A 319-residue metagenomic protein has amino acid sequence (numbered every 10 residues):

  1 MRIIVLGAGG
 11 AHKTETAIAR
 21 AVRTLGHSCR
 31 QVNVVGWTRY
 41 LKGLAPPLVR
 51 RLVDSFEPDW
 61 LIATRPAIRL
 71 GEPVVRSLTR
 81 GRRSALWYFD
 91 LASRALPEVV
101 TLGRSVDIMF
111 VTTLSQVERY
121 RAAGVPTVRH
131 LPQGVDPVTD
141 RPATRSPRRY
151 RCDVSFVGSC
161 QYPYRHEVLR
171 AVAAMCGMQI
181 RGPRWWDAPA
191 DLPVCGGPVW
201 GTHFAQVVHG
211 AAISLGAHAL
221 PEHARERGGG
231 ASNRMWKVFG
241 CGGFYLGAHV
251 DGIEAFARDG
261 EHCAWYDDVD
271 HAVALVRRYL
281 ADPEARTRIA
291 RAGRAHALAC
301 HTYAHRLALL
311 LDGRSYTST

Functional and structural regions predicted by a protein language model:
M1-F56, A63-V74, E98, R104-D259: Nucleotide-sugar donor-binding catalytic core of glycosyltransferases
L25, A281-L311: A charged, aromatic-enriched C-terminal amphipathic alpha-helix characteristic of glycosyltransferases across folds
S77-L91: Active-site proximal beta-strand in glycosyltransferases
C263-V269, R278-P283: Conserved acidic donor-binding segment of nucleotide-sugar-dependent glycosyltransferases
A272: Catalytic phosphate/metal-binding cores of nucleic-acid and nucleotide-processing enzymes, i.e., regions that mediate
L275: Short amphipathic alpha-helices within nucleic acid-binding modules
R314-T319: Generic C-terminal helix-cap and adjacent flexible tail
